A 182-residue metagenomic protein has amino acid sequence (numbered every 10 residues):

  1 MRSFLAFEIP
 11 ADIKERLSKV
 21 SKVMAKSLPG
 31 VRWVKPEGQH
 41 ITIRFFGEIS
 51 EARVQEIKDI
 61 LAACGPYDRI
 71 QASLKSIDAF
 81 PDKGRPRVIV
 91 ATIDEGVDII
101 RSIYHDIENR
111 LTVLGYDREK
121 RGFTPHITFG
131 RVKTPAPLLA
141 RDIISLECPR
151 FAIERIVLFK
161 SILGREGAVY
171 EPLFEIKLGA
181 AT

Functional and structural regions predicted by a protein language model:
M1-T182: Histidine-dependent nucleotide/RNA phosphoesterase domain, centered on the 2H-phosphoesterase fold with its duplicated
